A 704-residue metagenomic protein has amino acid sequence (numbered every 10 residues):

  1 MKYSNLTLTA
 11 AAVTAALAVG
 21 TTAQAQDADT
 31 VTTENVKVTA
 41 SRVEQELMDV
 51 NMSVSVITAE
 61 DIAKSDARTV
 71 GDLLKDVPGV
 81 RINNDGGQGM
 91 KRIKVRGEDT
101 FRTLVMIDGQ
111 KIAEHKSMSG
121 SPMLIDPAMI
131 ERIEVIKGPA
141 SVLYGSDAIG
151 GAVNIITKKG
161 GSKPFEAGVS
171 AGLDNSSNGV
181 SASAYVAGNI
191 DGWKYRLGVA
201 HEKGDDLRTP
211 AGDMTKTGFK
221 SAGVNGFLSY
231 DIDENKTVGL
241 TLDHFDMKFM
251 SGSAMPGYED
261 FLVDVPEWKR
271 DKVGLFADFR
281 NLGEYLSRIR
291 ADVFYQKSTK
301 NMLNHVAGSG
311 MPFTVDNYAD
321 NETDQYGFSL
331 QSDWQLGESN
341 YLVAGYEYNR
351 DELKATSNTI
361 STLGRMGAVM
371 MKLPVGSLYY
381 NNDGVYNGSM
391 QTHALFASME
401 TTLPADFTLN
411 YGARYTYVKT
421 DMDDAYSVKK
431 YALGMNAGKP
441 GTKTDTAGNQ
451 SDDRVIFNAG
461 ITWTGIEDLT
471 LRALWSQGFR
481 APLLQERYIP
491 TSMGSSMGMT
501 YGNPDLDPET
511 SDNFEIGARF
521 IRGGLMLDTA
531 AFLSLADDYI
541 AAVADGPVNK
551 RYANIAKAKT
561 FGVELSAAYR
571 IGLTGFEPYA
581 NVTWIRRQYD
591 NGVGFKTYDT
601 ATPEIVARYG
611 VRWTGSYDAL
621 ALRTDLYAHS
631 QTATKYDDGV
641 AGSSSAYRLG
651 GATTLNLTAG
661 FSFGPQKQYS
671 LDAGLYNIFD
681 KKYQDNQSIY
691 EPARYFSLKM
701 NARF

Functional and structural regions predicted by a protein language model:
M1-V77, A187, A222, V273 (+5 more regions): N-terminal Sec signal peptide and the immediately downstream disordered periplasmic leader that contains the TonB box
Q26, G257-L282, N321, N387-M390 (+7 more regions): Outer-membrane beta-barrel signature, preferentially recognizing the C-terminal barrel domain of Gram-negative
G71, K75-Q110, E131: Extracytoplasmic beta-strand/coil segments of soluble accessory domains associated with Gram-negative outer-membrane
K111-K137: Short acidic/polar hinge/loop motifs at secondary-structure boundaries that mediate gating or recognition
N175-K203, D213-F249, V265-L282, L286 (+4 more regions): Transmembrane beta-barrel wall of Gram-negative outer-membrane proteins
A211, L342-I466, S492-G494: Signature of Gram-negative outer-membrane beta-barrel scaffolds
D246-P256, K297-T299, M366, L373 (+7 more regions): Surface-exposed extracellular loop regions of Gram-negative outer-membrane beta-barrel proteins, predominantly
T402-L409, Y417-V418, M526-A536, A553-D637 (+1 more regions): Gram-negative outer-membrane beta-barrel transporters
